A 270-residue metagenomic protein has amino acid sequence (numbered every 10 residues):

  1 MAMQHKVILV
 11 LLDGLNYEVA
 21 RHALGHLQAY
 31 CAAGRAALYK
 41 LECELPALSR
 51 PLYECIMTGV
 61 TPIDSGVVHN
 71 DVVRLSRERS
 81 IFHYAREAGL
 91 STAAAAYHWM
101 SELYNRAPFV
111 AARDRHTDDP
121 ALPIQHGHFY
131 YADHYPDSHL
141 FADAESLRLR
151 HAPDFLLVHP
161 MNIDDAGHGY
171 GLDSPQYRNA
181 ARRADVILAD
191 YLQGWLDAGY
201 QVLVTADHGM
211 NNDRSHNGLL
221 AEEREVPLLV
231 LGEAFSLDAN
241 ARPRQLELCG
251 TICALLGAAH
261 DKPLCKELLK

Functional and structural regions predicted by a protein language model:
M1-K270: Feature captures the catalytic ectodomains and active-site-proximal regions of enzymes that hydrolyze or transfer
